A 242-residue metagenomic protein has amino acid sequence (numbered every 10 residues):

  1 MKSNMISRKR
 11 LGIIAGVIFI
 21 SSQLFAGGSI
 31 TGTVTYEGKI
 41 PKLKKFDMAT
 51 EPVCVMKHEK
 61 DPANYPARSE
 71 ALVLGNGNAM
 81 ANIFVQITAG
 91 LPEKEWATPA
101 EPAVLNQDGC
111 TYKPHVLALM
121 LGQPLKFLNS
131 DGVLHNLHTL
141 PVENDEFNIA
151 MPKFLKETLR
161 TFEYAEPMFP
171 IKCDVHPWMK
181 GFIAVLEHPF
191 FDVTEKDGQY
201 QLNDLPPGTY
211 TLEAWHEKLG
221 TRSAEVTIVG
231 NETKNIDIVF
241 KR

Functional and structural regions predicted by a protein language model:
K2-I13: Bacterial N-terminal signal peptides that target proteins for export
I6, G16-I18, A184: Small beta-barrel nucleic-acid-binding modules, principally OB-folds
G12-Q23: Bacterial N-terminal signal peptides
A26-R242: Extracytoplasmic copper-binding redox domains, predominantly the cupredoxin/blue-copper superfamily
